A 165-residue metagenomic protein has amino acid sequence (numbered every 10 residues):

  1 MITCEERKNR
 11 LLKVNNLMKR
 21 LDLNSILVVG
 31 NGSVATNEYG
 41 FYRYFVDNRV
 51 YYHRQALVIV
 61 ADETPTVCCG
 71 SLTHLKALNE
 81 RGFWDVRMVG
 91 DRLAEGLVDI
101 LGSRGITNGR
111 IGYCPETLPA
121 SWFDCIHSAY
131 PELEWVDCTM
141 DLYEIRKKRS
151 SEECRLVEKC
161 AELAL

Functional and structural regions predicted by a protein language model:
M1-D99, E162: N-terminal accessory/capping or targeting/presequence segment of soluble
E5-L12, R92-L165: Flexible, acidic/His-enriched mid-domain "rim/lid" segments that flank
